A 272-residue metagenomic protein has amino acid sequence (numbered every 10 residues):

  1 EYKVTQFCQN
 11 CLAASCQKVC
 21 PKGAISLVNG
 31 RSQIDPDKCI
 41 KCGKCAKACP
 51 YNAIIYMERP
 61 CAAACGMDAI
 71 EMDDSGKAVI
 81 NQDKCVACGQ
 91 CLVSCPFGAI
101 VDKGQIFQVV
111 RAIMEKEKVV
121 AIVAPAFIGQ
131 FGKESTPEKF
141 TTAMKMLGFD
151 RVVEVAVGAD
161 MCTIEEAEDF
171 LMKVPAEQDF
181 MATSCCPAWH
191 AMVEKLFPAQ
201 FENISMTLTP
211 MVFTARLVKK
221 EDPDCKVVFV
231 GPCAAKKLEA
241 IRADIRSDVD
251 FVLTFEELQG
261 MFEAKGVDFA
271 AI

Functional and structural regions predicted by a protein language model:
E1, D102-I272: Iron-sulfur-associated redox domains of electron-transfer enzymes in respiratory and anaerobic energy metabolism
E1-K3, Q9, S26: Flexible, acidic/Gly-rich N-terminal and inter-domain linker regions that tether and position cofactor-handling modules
V4, P21-A24, P137: Generic N-terminal leader segments that precede the first folded domain
F7, D37, A124-A126: Short strand-loop junctions, especially beta-strand C-caps/beta-turns that link beta-sheets to coils or alpha-helices
N10, A14-V19, A48, S94 (+4 more regions): Transmembrane alpha-helical segments of multi-pass membrane transport proteins and ion-pumping complexes
A13-P36, K44-N81, V86, Q90-I106: Iron-sulfur cluster-binding cysteine motifs and their immediate structural context in ferredoxin-like electron-transfer
